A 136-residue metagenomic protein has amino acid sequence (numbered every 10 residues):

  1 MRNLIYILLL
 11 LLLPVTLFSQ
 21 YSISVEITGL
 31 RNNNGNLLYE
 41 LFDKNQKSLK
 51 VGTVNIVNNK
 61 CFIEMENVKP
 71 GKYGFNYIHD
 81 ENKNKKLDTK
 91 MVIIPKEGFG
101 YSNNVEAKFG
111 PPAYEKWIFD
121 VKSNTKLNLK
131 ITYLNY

Functional and structural regions predicted by a protein language model:
M1-V25: Bacterial Sec-dependent N-terminal signal peptides
Q20-L41, T89-Y136: Primarily secretory-pathway and cell-envelope proteins
G29, E64-N67: Short, flexible loop/turn segments at beta-strand junctions in immunoglobulin-like and fibronectin type III
F42-K47, N82: Change "in extracellular beta-sheet-rich domains … of secreted and cell-surface proteins" to "in beta-sheet-rich domains
G52-V57: Short beta-strand segments within Ig-like beta-sandwich modules, predominantly Fibronectin type-III
N59, K69-K72: A glycine-anchored, Pro-Gly-centered beta-turn/N-cap motif
Y73-Y77: A short tyrosine-centered beta-strand micro-motif
E81-D88: Acidic, glycine-anchored loop motifs typical of Ca2+
